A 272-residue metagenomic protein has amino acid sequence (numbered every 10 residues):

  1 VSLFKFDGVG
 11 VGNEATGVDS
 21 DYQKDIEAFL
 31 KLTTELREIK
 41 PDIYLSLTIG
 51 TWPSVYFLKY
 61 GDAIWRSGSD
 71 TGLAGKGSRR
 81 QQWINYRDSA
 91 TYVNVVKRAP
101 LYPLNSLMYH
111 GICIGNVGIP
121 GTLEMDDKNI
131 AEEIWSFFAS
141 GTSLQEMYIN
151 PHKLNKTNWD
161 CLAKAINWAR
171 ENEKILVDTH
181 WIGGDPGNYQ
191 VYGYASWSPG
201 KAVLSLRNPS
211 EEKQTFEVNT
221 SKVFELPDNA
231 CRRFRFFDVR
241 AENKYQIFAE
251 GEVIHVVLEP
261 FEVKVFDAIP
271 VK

Functional and structural regions predicted by a protein language model:
V1-D19: Active-site groove signature of glycoside hydrolases
G10, T51, P270: Flexible, active-site-proximal loop/turn residues at the rims of small-molecule/cofactor binding pockets and catalytic
S20-A28: Alpha-helix N-cap and loop-to-helix initiation/capping positions
L30-E242, V257-V265: Active-site-proximal substrate-binding groove within the catalytic cores of carbohydrate-active enzymes
Q246-K272: C-terminal beta-strand-rich structural cap/linker in extracellular carbohydrate-active enzymes
